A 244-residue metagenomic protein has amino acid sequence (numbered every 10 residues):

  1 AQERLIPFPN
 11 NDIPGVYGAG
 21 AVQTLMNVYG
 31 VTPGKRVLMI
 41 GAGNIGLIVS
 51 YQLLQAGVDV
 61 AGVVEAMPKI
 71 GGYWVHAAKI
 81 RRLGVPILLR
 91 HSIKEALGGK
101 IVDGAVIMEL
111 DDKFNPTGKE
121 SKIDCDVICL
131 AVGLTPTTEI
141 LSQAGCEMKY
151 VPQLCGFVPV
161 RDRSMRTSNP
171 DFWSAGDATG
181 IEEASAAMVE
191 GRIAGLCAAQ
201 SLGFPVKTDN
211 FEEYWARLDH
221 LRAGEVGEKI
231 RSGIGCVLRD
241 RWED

Functional and structural regions predicted by a protein language model:
A1-V49, L154-R163: Glycine-rich dinucleotide-binding loop and its adjacent helix/turn
N11-I13, L53-A56, A78-R81, A144-E147 (+1 more regions): Short, solvent-exposed amphipathic alpha-helical segments in soluble enzyme and RNA/protein-processing domains
Y17-M26, V127-G180: FAD-site-proximal beta/loop scaffold in flavoenzymes
P33-R36, R90, N169: Phosphate-coordination loops involved in phosphoryl transfer and adenosine-cofactor binding
I45-Q55, G191, A198-A199: N-terminal Rossmann-like FAD-binding beta1-loop-alpha1 element of flavoenzymes
L54-S142: A Rossmann-like FAD-binding core segment of flavoenzymes
A175-D219: A conserved FAD-binding loop/helix module that cradles the flavin
S201-D244: Glycine- and aromatic-enriched mobile tails/lids
